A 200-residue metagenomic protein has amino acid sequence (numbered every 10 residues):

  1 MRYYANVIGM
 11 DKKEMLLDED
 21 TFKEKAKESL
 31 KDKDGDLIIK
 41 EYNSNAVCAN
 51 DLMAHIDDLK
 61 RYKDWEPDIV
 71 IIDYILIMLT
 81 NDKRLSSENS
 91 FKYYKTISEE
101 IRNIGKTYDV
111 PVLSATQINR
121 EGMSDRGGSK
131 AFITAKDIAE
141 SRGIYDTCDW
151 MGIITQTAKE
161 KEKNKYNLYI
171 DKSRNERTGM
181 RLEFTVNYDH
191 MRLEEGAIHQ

Functional and structural regions predicted by a protein language model:
M1-E66, R181-E183: Cytosolic-facing regulatory segments adjacent to core modules
N6, M10, M151, S173-R177: Phosphate/oxyanion-binding loops and surfaces in catalytic or ligand/nucleic-acid-binding neighborhoods
E14, G122, R142, Y188-H190: Solvent-exposed, flexible loop/coil residues
E19-T21, D73, N103, D149 (+2 more regions): Short C-terminal domain-edge/linker segments immediately following a structured domain
D20, D125-R126, M191: Short, surface-exposed, charged/polar-biased interaction segments
Y42-Y169, N175: P-loop NTPase motor core
K159-Q200: P-loop/Walker A phosphate-binding loop and immediately adjacent motor/lid segment at beta-alpha junctions
